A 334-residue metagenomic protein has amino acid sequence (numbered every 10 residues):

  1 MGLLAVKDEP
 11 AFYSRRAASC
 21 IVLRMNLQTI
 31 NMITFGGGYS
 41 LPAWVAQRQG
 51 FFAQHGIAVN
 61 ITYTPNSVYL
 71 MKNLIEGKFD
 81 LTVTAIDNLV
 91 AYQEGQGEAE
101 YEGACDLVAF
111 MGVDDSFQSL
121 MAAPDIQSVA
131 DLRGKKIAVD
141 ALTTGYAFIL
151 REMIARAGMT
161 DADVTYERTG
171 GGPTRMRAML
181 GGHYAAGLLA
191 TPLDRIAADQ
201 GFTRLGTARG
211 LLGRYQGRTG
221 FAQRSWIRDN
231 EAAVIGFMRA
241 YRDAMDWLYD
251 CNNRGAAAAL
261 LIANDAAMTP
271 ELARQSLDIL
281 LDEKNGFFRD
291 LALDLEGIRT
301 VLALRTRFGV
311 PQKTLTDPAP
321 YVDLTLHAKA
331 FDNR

Functional and structural regions predicted by a protein language model:
L3-L4, L23: Leucine-biased recognition of intrinsically disordered, low-complexity hydrophobic segments
F12-Y13: Aromatic (phenylalanine/tyrosine) cluster motif
M25-T160, Y166-T169, A185-T191, R214: Short, glycine-/small- and polar/acidic-enriched structural segments that line small-molecule recognition paths
G97, T174, A178-A266: Pocket-lining segment of extracytoplasmic ligand-binding domains
D229-Q312: Secondary-structure end/capping motifs
L302-R334: Conserved C-terminal helix/tail region of periplasmic/extracytoplasmic solute-binding proteins
